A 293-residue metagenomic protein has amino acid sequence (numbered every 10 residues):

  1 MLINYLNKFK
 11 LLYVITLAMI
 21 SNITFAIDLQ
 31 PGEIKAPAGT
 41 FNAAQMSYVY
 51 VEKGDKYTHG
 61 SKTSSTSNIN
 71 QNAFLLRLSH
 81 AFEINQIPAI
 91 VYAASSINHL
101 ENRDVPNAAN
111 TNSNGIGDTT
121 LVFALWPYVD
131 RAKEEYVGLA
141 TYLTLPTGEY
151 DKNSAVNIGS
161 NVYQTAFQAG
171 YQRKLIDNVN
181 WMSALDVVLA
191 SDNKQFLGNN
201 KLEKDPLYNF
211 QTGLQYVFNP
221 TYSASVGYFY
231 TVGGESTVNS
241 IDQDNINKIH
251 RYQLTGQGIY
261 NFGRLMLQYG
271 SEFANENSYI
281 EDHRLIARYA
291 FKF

Functional and structural regions predicted by a protein language model:
G32-T40, E83-A89, V129-Y136, D177-V179 (+2 more regions): Short loop/turn motifs that connect adjacent beta-strands in outer-membrane beta-barrel proteins
T40, N68-F74, I87, N110-T119 (+4 more regions): Residues that define the transmembrane beta-barrel architecture of outer-membrane proteins
A44, L76-L78, V91, L121-F123 (+6 more regions): Membrane-embedded beta-strands of outer-membrane beta-barrel proteins, especially the hydrophobic/small aromatic
A44-E52, V91-I97, L139-L145, S183-L189 (+3 more regions): Transmembrane beta-barrel strands of outer-membrane/channel proteins
Y48, H80-F82, L125-P127, L143 (+4 more regions): Residue-level signature of outer-membrane beta-barrel architecture
V51-A73, A109, V156: Surface-exposed strand-loop-strand hairpins of Gram-negative outer-membrane beta-barrel proteins
Y57, T63, N200-F293: Outer membrane beta-barrel transmembrane domains
H99-G198: Outer-membrane pore/translocation modules
